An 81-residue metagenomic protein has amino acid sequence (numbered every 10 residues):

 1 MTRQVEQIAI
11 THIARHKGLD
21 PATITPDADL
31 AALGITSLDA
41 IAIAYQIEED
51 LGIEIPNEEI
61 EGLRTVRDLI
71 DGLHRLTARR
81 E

Functional and structural regions predicted by a protein language model:
M1-A22, T77-E81: Thiotemplate assembly-line natural product biosynthesis machinery
R15-A32, G52-E59, E81: Phosphopantetheine carrier-protein modules
S37: Catalytic nucleophile serine of serine hydrolases, specifically the conserved "nucleophile elbow" pentapeptide
I43: Residues within the DNA-recognition helix of helix-turn-helix
E54, I60-R80: C-terminal structural segments of small proteins and small subunits
